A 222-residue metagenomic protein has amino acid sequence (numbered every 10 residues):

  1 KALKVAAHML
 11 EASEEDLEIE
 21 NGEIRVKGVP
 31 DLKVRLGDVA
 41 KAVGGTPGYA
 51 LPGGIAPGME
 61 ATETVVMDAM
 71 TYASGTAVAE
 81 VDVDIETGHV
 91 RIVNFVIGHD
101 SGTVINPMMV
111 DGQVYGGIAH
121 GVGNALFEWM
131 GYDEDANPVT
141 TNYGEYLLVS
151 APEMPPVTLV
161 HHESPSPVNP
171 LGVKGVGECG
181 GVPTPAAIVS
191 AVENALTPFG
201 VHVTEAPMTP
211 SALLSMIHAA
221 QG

Functional and structural regions predicted by a protein language model:
K1-G222: C-terminal catalytic domains of large/alpha subunits in multi-subunit enzymes
